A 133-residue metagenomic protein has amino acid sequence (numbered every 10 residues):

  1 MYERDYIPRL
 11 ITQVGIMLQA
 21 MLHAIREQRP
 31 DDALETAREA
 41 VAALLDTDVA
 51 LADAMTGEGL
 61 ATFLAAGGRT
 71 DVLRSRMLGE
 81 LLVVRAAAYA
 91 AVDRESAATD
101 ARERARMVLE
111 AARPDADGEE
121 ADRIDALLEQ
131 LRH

Functional and structural regions predicted by a protein language model:
M1-R76, E110-A111, E129-H133: N-terminal alpha-helical interaction modules that lie
R9, I16, R74, L81 (+2 more regions): The tetratricopeptide repeat
Q13-V14, A20, L78, R85 (+2 more regions): Structural register within alpha-helical repeat arrays
M21, R85-A86, A98, R106 (+2 more regions): Heptad-repeat amphipathic alpha-helical coiled-coil interaction surface used for oligomerization/assembly
I25-R26, V83, Y89-A90, A97: Hydrophobic/aromatic side-chain positions at a characteristic register within alpha-helices of tetratricopeptide repeats
P30-L34, A98, A105: Solenoid-repeat scaffolds in large eukaryotic assemblies
E39, A101-M107: Amphipathic alpha-helical scaffolding segments
V92, E110-A112, G118, D125-Q130: Alpha-helical solenoid scaffolds in eukaryotic macromolecular assemblies
